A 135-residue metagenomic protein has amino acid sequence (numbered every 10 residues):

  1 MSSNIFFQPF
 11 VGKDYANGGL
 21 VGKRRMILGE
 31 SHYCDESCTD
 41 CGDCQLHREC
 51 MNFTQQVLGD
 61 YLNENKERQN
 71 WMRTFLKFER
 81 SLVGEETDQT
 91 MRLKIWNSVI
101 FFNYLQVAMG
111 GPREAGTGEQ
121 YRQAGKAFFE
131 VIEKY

Functional and structural regions predicted by a protein language model:
S2-K134: A polyanion-binding, active-site-adjacent surface
